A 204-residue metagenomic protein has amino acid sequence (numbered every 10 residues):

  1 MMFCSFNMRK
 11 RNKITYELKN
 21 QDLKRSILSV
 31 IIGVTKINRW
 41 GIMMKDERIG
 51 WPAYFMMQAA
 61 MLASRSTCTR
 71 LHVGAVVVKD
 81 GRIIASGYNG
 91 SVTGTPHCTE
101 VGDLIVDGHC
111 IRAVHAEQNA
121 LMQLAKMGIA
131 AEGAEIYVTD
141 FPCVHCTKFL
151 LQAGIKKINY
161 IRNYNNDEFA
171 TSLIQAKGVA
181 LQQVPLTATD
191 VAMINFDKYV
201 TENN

Functional and structural regions predicted by a protein language model:
M1, D22-R25: Compositionally biased, low-complexity segments
N7, N12, N20-D22, N38: Intrinsic-disorder-associated, low-complexity terminal segments enriched in Asp/Asn/His/Tyr and depleted of Lys/Arg
S26-N204: Zinc-dependent deaminase catalytic domain
